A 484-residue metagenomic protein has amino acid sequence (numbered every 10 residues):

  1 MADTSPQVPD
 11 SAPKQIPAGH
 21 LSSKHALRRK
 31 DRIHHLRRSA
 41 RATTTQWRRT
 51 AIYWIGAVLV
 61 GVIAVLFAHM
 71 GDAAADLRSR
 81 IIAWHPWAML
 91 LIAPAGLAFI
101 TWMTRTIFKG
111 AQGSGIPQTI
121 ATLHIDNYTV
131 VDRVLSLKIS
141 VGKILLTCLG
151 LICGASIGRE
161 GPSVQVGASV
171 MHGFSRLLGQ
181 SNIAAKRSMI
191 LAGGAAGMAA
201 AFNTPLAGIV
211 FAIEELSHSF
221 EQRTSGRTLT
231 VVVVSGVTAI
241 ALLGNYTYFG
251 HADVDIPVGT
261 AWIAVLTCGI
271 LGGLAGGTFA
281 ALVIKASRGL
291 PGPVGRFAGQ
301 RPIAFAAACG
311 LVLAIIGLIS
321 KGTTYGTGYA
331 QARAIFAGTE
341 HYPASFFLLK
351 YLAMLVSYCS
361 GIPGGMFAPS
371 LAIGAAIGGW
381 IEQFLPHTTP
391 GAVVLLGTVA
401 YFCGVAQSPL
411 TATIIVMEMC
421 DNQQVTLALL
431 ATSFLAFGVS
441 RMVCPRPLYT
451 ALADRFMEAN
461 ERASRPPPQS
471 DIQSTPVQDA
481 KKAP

Functional and structural regions predicted by a protein language model:
M1-P484: Alpha-helical transmembrane segments and immediately membrane-proximal extracytoplasmic
